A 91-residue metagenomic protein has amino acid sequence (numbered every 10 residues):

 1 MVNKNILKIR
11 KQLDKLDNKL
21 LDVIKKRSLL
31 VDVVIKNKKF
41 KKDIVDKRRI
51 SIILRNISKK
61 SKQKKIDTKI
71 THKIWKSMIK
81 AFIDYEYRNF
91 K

Functional and structural regions predicted by a protein language model:
M1-K91: Domain-level signature for soluble enzymes in the chorismate/prephenate branch of the shikimate pathway
